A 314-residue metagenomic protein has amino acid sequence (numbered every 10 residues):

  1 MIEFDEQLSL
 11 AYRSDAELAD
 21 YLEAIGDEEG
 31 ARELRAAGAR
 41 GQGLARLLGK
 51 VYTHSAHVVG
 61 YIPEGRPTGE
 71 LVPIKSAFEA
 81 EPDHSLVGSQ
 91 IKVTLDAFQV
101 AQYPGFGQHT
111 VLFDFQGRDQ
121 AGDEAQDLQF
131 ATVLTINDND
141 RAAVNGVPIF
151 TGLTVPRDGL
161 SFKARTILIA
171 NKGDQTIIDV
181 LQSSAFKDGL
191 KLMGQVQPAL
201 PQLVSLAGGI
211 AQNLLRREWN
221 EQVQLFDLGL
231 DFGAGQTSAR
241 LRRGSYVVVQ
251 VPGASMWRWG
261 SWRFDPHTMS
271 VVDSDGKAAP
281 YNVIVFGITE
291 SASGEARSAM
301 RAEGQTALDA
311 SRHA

Functional and structural regions predicted by a protein language model:
M1-A314: N-terminal amphipathic/basic membrane-interacting segments and domains, especially the gasdermin N-terminal
